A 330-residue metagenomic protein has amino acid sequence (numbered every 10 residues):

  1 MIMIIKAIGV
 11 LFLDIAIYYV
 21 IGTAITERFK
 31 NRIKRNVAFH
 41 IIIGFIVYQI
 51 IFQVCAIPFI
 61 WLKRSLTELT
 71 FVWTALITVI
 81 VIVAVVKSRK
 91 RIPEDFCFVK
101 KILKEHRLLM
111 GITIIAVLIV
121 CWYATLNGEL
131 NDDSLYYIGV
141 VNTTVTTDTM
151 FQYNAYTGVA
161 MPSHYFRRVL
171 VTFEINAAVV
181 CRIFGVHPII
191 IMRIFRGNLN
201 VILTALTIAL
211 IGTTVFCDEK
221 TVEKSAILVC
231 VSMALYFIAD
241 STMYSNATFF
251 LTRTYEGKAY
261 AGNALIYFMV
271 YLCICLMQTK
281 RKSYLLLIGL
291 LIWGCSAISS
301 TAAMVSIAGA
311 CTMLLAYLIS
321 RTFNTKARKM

Functional and structural regions predicted by a protein language model:
M1-K100, M330: Membrane-embedded, hydrophobic transmembrane alpha-helices
L13-V20, V72-I77, L199, L203 (+1 more regions): Membrane-embedded alpha-helical segments of multi-pass membrane proteins, especially the transmembrane helices
V20-R35, I57, T207-V231, C275-Q278: Transmembrane alpha-helical segments of multipass membrane enzymes and assembly factors that act on membrane-embedded
N31-Y48, H106-R107, T221-V229, R281-I288 (+1 more regions): Membrane-interfacial loop-to-transmembrane alpha-helix junctions, especially the N-terminal start
A116-A239, S245-Y255, A264: Active-site lumenal/periplasmic loops and adjacent helix-entry segments of GT-C-fold, multi-pass membrane
I266-Y284: Membrane-interface transmembrane helices that cradle and orient dolichyl/undecaprenyl
Y284-T301: Membrane-interface alpha helices of multi-pass inner-membrane proteins
S306-K329: Perimembrane helix-loop-helix junctions
